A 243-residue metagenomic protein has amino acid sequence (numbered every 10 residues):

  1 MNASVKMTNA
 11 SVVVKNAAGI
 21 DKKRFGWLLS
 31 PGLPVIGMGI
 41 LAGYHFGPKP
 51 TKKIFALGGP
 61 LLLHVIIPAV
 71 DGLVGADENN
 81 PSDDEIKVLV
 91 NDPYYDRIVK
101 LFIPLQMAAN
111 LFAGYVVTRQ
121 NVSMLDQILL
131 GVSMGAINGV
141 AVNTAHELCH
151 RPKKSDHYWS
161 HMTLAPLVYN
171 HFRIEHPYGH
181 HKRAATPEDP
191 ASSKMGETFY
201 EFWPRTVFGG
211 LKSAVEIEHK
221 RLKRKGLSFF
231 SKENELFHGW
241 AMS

Functional and structural regions predicted by a protein language model:
M1-G135, L148, L167-E175, G179-S243: Non-catalytic, topology-defining segments of multipass membrane proteins
M124-L129, I137-A165: Membrane-interface helix-loop-helix junctions at boundaries between adjacent transmembrane segments
